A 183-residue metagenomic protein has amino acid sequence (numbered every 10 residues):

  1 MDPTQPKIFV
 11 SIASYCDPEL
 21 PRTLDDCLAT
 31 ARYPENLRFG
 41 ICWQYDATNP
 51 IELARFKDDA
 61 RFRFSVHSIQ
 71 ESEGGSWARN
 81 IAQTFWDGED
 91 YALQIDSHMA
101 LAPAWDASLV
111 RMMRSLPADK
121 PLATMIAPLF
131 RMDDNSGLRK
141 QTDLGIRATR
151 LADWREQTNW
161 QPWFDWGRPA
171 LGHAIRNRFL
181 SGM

Functional and structural regions predicted by a protein language model:
M1-M183: Catalytic cores of eukaryotic secretory-pathway lumenal/extracellular enzymes that build and remodel glycoconjugates
